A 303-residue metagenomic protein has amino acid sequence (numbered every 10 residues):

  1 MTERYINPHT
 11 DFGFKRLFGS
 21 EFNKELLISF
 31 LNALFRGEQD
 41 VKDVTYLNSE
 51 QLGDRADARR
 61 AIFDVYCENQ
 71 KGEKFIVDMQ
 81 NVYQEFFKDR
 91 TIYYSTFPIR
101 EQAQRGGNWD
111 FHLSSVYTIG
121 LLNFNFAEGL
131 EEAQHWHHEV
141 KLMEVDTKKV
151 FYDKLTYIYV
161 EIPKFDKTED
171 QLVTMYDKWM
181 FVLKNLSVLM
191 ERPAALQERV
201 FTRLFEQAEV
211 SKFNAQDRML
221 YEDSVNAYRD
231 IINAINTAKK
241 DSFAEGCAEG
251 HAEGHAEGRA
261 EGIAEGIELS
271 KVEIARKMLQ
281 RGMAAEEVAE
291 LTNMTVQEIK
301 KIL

Functional and structural regions predicted by a protein language model:
M1-L303: Elongated, amphipathic alpha-helical interaction scaffolds
